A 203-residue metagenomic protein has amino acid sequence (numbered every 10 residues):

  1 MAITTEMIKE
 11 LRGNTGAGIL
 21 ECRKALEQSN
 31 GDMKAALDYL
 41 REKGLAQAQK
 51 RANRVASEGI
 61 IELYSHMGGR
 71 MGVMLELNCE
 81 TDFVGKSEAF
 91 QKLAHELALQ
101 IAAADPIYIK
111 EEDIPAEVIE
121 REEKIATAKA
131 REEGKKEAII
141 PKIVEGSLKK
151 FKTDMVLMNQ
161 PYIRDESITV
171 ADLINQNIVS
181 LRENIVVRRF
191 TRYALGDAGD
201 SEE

Functional and structural regions predicted by a protein language model:
A2-E203: N-terminal assembly/interaction segments in proteins that build large macromolecular machines
